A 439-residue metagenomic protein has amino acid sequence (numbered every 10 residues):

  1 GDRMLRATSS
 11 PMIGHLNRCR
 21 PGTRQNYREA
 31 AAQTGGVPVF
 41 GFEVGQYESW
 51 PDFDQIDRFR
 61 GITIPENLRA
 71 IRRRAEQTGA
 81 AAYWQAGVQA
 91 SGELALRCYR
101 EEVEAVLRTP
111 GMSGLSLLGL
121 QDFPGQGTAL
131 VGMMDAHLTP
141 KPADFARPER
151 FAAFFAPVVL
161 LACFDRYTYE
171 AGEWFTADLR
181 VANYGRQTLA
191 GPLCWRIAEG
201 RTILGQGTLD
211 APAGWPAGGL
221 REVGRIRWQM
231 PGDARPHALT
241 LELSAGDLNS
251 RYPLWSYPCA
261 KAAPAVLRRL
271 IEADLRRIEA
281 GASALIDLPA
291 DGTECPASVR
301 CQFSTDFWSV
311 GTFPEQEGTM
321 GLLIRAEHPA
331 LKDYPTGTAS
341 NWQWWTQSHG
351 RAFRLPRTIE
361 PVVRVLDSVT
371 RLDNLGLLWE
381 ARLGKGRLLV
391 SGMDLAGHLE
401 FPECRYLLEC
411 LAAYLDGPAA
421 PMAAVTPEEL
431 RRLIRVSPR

Functional and structural regions predicted by a protein language model:
G1-M134: Substrate-binding/catalytic cleft of secreted carbohydrate-active enzymes, primarily glycoside hydrolases
S10, G14-Q25, Y169, A290-E294 (+2 more regions): Catalytic beta-strand/loop cores that center a nucleophilic Ser/Cys/Thr and support acyl-enzyme chemistry
G45, N183-Q187, L399: Short, acidic/polar linear motifs in exposed loop/turn regions
L118-Y184, L193: Aromatic-rich peripheral "rim/lid" segments of glycoside hydrolase catalytic domains that contact and position glycan
G172-P212, R221-Q229, R235-A245: Beta-strand-rich binding/interaction modules
G246-R251: Short, exposed coil/turn segments at beta-strand boundaries within extracellular/luminal domains
W255-I271, M422: Low-complexity, Pro/Ser/Thr- and charge-rich linker/hinge segments at domain boundaries
A265-F307, K385-R387, S391, L411-Y414: Short alpha-beta junction capping motif
